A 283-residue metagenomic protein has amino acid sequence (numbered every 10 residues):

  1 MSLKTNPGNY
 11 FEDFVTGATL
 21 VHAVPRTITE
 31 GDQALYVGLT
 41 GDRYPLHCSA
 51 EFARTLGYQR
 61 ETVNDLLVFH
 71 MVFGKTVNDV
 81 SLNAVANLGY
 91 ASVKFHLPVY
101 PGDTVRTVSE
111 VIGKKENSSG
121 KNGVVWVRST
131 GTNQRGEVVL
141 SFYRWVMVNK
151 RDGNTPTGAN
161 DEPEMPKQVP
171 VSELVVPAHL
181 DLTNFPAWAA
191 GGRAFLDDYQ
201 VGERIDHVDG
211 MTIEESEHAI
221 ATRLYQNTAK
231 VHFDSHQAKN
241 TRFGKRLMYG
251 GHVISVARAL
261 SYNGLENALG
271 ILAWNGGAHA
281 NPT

Functional and structural regions predicted by a protein language model:
M1-L88, L140, K150-W274: Hot-dog-fold acyl-thioester-processing enzymes
P25, V108-E110, R128-T130, Y143-W145 (+1 more regions): Residue-level recognition of well-ordered beta-strand positions that form the cores of beta-sheet-rich folds across
I28, K114, V146-V148: A short acidic/small-residue loop/turn micro-motif
L88-Q134, N275-T283: Hydrophobic beta-sheet segments that form the core/acyl-binding groove of ACP/CoA-dependent acyl-chain-processing
R128-D152: A contiguous, mid-protein "functional segment" used to position or interact with cofactors/ions or partner subunits
